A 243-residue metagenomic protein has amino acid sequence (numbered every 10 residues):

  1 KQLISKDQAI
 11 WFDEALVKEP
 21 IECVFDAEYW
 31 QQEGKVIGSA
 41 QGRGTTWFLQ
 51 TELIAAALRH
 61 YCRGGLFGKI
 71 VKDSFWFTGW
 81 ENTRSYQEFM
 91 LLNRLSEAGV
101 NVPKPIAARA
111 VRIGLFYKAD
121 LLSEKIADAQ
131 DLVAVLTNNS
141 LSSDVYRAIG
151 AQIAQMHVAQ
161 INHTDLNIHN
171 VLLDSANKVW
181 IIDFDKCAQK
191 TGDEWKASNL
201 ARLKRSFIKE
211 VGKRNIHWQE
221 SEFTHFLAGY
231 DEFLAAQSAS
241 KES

Functional and structural regions predicted by a protein language model:
K1-V36: Juxta-kinase regulatory segment immediately upstream of eukaryotic protein kinase catalytic domains
E22-Q130, A154, V158: Conserved ATP-binding subdomain of kinase catalytic cores across diverse folds
V111, D174-A176: Short beta-strand micro-motifs enriched in acidic
D131-N139: AlphaC helix of the protein kinase catalytic domain
D144-Q152: Conserved alphaE helix
Q160, D165: Conserved catalytic-loop position in the HRD/HxD motif
L166-L173: Hydrophobic residue at the +6 position relative to the catalytic HRD Asp in the kinase catalytic loop
W180-S243: C-lobe/activation-segment region of protein kinase-like
